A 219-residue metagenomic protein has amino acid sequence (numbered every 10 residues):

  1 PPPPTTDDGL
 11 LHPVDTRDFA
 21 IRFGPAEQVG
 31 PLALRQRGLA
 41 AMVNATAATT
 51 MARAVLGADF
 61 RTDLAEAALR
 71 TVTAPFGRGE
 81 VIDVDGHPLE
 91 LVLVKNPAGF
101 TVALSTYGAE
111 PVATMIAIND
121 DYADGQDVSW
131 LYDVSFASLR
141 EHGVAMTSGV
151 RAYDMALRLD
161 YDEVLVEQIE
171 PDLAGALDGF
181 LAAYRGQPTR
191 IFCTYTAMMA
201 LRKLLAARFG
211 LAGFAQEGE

Functional and structural regions predicted by a protein language model:
P1-P97: Adenine nucleotide phosphate-binding catalytic loops in nucleotide-utilizing enzymes
R53-E219: ATP-dependent carboxylate-amine ligase
